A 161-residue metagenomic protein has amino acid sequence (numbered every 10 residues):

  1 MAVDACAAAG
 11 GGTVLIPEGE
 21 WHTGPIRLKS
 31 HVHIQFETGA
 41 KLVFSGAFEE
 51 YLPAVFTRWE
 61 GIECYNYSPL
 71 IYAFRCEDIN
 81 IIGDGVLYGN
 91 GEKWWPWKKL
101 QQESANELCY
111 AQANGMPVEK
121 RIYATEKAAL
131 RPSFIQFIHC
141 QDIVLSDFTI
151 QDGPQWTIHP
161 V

Functional and structural regions predicted by a protein language model:
M1-V161: Extracellular/periplasmic carbohydrate-active domains that bind, remodel, or depolymerize complex polysaccharides
